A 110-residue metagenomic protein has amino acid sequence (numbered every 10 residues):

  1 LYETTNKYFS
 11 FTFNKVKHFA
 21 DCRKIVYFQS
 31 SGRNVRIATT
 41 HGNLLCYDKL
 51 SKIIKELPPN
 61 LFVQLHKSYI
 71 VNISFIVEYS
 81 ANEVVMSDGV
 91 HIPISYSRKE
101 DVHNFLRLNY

Functional and structural regions predicted by a protein language model:
L1-S87, H91-I94: Conserved binding/recognition cores within well-folded domains
D101-Y110: C-terminal output/interaction extensions
